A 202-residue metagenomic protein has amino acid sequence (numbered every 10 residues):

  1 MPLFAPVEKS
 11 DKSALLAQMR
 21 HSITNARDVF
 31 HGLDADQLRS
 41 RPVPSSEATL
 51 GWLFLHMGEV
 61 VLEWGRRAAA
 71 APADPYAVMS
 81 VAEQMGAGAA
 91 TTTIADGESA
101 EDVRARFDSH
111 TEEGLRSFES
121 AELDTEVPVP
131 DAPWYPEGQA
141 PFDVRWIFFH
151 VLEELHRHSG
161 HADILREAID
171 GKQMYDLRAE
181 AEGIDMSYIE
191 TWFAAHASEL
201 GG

Functional and structural regions predicted by a protein language model:
M1-S13, L62-S117, E126-P130, A168-G202: Short, helix-capping/interhelical loops that line the mouth of catalytic, cofactor-, or ligand-binding pockets
E8, S46-E47: Flexible glycine/proline-enriched surface loops and loop-helix/loop-strand junctions
S13-M19: Short, compositionally biased strand/turn segments that nucleate or flank brief secondary-structure elements
A14, A48-W52, D143-I147: Amphipathic alpha-helical recognition patches that constitute DNA-binding helices
M19-A26, L50-G65, T93, G97-A100 (+2 more regions): Alpha-helical transition-metal enzyme core signature, strongest for iron centers
T24-D28, G32-D36: The feature marks the first
D34-P44, E112-F149, I169-A181: Acidic interhelical loop/turn segments
